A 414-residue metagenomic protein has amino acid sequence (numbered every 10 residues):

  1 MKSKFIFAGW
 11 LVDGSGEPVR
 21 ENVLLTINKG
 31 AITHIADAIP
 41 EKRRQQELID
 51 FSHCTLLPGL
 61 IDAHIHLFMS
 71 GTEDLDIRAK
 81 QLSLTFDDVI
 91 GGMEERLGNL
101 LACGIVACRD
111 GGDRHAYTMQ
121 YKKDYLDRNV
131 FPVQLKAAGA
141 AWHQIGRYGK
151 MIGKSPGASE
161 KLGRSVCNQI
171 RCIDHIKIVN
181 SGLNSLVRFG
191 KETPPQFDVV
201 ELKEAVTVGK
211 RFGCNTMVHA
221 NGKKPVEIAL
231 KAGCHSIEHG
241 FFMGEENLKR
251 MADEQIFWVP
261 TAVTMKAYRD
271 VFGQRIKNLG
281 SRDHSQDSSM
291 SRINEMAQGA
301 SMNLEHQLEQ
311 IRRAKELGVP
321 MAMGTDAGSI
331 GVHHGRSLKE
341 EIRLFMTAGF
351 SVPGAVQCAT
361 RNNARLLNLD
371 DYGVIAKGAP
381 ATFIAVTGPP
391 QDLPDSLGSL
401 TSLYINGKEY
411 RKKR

Functional and structural regions predicted by a protein language model:
M1-R43, L56, G388-L393, K408: N-terminal metal-binding scaffold of metallo-dependent hydrolase/deaminase domains
D13, Q357-R361, K377-R414: C-terminal cap of metal-dependent C-N hydrolases
C54-D124, A232: Metal-associated gating/positioning segment near the N- to mid-region
I61-I65, C108-R109, L135-G139, I176-I178 (+4 more regions): Hydrophobic faces of well-ordered beta-strands that scaffold small-molecule active sites in alpha/beta enzyme cores
V89-G91, C103-C167, N184-D253: Active-site loop-helix segments enriched in His/Asp/Glu that coordinate and activate a nucleophilic water at divalent
L186-L308, A322-S329, G349, L367: Active-site core of metal-dependent hydrolases
R211, R292-E295, L304-P389: His/Asp/Glu-enriched, well-ordered alpha-helical/loop segment that forms or immediately abuts the divalent-metal
